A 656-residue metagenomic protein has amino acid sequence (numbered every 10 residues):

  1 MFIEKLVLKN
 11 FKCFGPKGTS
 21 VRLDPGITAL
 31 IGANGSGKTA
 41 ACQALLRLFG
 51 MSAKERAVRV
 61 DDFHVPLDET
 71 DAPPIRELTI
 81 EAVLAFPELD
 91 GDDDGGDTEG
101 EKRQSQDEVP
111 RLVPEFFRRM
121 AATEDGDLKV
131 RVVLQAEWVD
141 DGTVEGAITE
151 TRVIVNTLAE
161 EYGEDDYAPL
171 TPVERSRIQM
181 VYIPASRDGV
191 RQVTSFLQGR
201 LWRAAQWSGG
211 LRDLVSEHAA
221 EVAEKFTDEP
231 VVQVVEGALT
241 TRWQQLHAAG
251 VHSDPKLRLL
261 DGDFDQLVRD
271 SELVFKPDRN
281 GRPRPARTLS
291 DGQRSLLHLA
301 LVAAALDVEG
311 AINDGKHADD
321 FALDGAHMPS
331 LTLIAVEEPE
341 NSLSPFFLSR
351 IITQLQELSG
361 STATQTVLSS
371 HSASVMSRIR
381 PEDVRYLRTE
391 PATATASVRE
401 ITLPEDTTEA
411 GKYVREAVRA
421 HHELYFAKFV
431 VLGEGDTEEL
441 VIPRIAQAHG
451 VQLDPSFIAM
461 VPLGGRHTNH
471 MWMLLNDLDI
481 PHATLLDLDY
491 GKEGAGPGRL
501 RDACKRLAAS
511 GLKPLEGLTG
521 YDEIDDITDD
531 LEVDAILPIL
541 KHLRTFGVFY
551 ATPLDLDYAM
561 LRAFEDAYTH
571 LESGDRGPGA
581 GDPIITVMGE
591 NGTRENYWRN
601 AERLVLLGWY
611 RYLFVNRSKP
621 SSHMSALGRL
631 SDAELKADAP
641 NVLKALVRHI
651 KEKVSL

Functional and structural regions predicted by a protein language model:
M1-G50, V268, K276-A420, M624 (+1 more regions): Switch/communication elements of ASCE P-loop NTPase nucleotide-binding domains
P25, L84-E88, A136-D140, G464: Beta-strand elements of well-folded, non-transmembrane domains
C42-G126: Conserved P-loop NTP-binding catalytic core
D71-I75, T123-D125, V173-S176, A305-G315 (+5 more regions): Conserved catalytic network of the ASCE P-loop NTPase/AAA+ motor domain
R76-I80, L128-V132, S176-M180, S330-L331 (+5 more regions): Short glycine-/polar-rich loops that comprise or flank the Walker A/P-loop and associated switch/sensor motifs
G96-E217: Electropositive, glycine-dotted interaction segments that contact anionic polymers or phosphate-rich ligands
F117, P172, V418-L432, D436-L656: Acidic, Mg2+-coordinating catalytic modules of nucleic-acid enzymes
G189-I334: Extended helical coiled-coil dimerization/tether regions that scaffold and oligomerize large DNA-maintenance assemblies
